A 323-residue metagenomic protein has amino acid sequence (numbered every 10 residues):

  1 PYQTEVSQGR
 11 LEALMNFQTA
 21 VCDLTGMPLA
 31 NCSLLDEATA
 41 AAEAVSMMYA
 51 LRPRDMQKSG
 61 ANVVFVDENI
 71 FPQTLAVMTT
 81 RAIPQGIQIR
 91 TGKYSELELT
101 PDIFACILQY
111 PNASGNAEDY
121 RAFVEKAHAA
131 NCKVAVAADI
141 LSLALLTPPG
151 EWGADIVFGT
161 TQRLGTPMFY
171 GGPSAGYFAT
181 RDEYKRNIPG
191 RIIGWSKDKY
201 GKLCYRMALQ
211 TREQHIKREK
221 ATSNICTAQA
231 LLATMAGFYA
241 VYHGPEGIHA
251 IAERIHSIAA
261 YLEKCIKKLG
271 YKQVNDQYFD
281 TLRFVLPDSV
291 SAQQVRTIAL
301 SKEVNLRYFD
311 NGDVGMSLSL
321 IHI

Functional and structural regions predicted by a protein language model:
Y2-A40: Conserved N-terminal alpha-helix of the aminotransferase class I/II PLP-enzyme fold
A30, Q88-G92, V274, R307: General small-molecule cofactor/ligand-binding pocket signal
T39-C204, I266, G270, R283-F284: Conserved PLP-enzyme active-site core in the AAT-like
L164-C265, L269, V274-D276: Active-site C-terminal subdomain of aminotransferase-like
E183, I321-I323: Conserved small/polar residues in nucleotide/adenosyl-binding loops
H256-E263, S289-S301: Short amphipathic alpha-helix segments
L269-I298: Conserved PLP-binding catalytic core of the aspartate aminotransferase-like
I298, R307-L320: Noncatalytic alpha-helical scaffolds and linker/capping helices
